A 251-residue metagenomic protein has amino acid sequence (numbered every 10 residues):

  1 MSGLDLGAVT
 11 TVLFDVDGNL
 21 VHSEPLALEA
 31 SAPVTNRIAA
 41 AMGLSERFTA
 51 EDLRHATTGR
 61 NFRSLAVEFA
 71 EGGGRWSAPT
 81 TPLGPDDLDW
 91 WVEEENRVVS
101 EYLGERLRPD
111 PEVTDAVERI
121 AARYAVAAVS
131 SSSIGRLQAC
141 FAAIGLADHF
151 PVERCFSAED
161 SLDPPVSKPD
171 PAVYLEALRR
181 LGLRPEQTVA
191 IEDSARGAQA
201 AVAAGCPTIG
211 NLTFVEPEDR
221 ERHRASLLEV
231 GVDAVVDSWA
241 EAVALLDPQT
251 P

Functional and structural regions predicted by a protein language model:
M1-V9, T114, E118, I134 (+1 more regions): Asp-based, Mg2+/Mn2+-dependent phosphohydrolase catalytic module
L4-V16, L20-T114, E118, A122: N-terminal helical cap/lid subdomain that shapes the substrate entry/recognition surface in HAD-like hydrolases
N19, S130-S132: Conserved phosphate-coupling serine/threonine residues in phosphotransfer and NTP-handling enzymes
L20, V126, A190-I191: Conserved SAM-binding loop
G43-E46, S77, Y124, A128 (+3 more regions): Secondary-structure boundary/capping signal
V98-S100, A127-V129, S161-D163, P207: N-terminal start-of-chain detector that recognizes signal peptides and the immediate post-cleavage beginning
P109, V129, V166: Residue-level marker of regulatory loop/turn positions in helix-turn-helix DNA-binding domains and in histidine
R123-Y124, G205: Glycine-centered short loops/turns at secondary-structure junctions
